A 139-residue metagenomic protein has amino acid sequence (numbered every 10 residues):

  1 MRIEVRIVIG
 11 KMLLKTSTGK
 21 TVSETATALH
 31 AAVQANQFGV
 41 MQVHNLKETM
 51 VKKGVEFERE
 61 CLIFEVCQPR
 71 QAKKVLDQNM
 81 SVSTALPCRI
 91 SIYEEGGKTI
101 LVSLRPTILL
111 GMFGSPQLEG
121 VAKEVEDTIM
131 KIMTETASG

Functional and structural regions predicted by a protein language model:
R2, T84-G96, M133-G139: Short secondary-structure transition/capping segments
I3-Q37, T134: Terminal, regulation- and interaction-focused segments at domain boundaries
G19-T21, C67, Y93, L104: Solvent-exposed residues in well-ordered beta-strands and their adjoining turns, especially edge/terminal strands
T27-A28, N45, Q78, T128: Short Gly/charged-rich anion-binding patches and loops
Q42-V43, G139: Flexible, glycine/charged-enriched surface loops at secondary-structure junctions
V43-S91: Compact, glycine-rich, soluble single-domain proteins
R89-S115: Beta-strand/loop substructures that line and gate deep hydrophobic ligand-binding cavities in soluble
M112-G139: Well-ordered alpha/beta subsegment
